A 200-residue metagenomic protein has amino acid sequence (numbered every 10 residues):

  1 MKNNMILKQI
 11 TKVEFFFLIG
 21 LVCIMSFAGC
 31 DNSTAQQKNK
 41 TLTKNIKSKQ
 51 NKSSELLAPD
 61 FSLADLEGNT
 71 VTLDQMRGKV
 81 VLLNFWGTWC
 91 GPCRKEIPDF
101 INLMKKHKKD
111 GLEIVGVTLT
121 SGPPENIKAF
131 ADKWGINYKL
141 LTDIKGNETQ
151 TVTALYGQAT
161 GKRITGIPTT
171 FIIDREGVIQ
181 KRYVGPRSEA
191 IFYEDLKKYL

Functional and structural regions predicted by a protein language model:
M1-D60: N-terminal targeting signals for export/organelle localization
E55, D60-V81, K106-H107: A short beta-strand-turn-helix
R77, F85-N102: Conserved redox-active cysteine motifs that mediate thiol-disulfide chemistry, especially di-cysteine Cys-X(1-2)-Cys
G78-V81, D110-E113, I136-Y138, R175: Loop/turn elements at helix/coil->beta-strand transitions in domains of secreted/extracellular proteins
V81-L83, V115-V117, F171: Conserved hydrophobic packing residues within short motifs/helices of P-loop NTPase cores of ABC-family ATPases
F85-W86, V117-T120, D143-K145, P186: Active-site-proximal beta-strand/loop segments in catalytic clefts of secreted hydrolases
K95-I136, G146-G157: Structural microenvironment flanking redox-active thiols in thiol-disulfide oxidoreductases
A129, K133-I136, I144-K197: Thiol/disulfide oxidoreductase modules built on the thioredoxin-like
